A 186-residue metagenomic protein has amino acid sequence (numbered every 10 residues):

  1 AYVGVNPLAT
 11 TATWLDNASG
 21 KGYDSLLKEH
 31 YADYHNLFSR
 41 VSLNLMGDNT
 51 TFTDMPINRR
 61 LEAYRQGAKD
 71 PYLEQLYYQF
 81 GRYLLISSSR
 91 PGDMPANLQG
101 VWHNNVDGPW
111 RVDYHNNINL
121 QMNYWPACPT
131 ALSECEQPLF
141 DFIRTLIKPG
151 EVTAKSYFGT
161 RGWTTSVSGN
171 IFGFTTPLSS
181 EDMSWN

Functional and structural regions predicted by a protein language model:
A1-Y114, L132-K155: Acidic/polar, glycine-enriched structural segments that form the non-catalytic walls/loops of the carbohydrate-binding
P109-N186: Aromatic-rich carbohydrate-recognition surfaces in CAZymes
